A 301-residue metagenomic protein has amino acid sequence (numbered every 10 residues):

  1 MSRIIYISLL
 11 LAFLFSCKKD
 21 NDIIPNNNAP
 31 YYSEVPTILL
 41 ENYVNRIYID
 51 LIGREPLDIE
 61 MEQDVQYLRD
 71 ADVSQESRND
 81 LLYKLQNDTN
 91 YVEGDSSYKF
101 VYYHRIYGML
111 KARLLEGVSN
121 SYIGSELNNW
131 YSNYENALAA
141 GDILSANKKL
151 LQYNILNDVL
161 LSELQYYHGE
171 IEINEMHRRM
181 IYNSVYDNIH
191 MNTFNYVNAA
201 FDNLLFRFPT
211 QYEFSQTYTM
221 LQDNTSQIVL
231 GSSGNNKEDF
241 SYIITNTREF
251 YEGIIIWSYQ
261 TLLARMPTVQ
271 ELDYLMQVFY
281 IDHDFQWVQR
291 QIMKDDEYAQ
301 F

Functional and structural regions predicted by a protein language model:
M1-C17: Sec-dependent bacterial lipoprotein signal peptides
C17-F301: Composition-driven recognition of low-complexity segments enriched in small/aliphatic/hydroxylated residues
